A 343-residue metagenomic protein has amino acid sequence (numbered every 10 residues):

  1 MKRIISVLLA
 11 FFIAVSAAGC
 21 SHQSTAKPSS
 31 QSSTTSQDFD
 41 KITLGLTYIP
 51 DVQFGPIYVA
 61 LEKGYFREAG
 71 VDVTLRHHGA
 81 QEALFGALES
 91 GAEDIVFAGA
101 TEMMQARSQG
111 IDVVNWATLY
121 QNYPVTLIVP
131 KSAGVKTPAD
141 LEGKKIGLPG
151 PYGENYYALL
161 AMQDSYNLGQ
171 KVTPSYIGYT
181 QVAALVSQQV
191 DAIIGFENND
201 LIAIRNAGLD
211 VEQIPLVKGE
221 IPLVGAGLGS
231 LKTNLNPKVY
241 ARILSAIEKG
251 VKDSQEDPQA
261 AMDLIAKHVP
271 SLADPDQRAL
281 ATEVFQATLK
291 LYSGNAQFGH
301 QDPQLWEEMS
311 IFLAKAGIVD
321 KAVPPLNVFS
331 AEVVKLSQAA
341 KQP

Functional and structural regions predicted by a protein language model:
M1-K41, Q338-P343: Short, low-complexity disordered leader/linker segments with a strong preference for bacterial N-terminal type II
H22-L44, Y65-D72, A133-K145, N236 (+1 more regions): Immediate post-signal peptide segment of exported/extracytoplasmic ligand-binding proteins
F39-I42, P50-H77, Q105-Q109, Y157-M162 (+1 more regions): Short, polar/charged alpha-helical segment
A60, V125-V135, V224-V239, G294: A bilobed periplasmic-binding-protein/Venus flytrap-type ligand-binding module shared by bacterial periplasmic
L75-G86, G99-T101, Q170-S187, N198-N199: Short helix-initiation/N-cap motifs at beta->coil->alpha
T101-E102, T180-D274: Pocket-lining segment of extracytoplasmic ligand-binding domains
N236-I318: Secondary-structure end/capping motifs
W306-P343: Conserved C-terminal helix/tail region of periplasmic/extracytoplasmic solute-binding proteins
